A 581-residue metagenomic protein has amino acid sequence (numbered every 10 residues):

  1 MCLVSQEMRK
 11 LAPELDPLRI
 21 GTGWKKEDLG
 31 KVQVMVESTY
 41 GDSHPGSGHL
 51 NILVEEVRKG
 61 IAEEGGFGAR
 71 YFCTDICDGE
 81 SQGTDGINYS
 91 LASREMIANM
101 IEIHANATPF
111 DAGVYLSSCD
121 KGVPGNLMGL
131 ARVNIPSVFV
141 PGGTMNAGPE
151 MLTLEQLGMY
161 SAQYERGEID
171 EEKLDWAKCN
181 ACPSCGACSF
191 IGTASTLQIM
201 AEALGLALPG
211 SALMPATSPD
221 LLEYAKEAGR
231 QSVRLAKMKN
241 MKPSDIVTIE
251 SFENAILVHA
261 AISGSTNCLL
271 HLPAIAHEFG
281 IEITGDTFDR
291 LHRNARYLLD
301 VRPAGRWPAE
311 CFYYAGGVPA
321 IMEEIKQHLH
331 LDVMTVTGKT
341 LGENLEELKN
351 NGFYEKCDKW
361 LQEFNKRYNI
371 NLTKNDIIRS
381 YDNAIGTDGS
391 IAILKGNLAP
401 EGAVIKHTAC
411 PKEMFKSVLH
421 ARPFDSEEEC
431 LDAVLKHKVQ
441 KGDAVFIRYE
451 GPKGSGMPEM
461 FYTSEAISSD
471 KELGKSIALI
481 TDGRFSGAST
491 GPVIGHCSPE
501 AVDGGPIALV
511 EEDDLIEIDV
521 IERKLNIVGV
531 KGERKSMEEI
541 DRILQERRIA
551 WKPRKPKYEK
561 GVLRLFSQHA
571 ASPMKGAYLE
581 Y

Functional and structural regions predicted by a protein language model:
M1-G46, E55-C73, G79, D85-S90 (+5 more regions): Catalytic or ion-coupling anion/metal-binding cores of large enzyme and transporter domains
H49: Glycine-/small-residue-enriched capping loops at alpha/beta junctions
I52: Acidic/charged coordination and interface sites in well-structured regions
S90-N99: Glycine-rich, highly charged phosphate/nucleotide-binding loops
A105-N126, V138-P141: A short, small-residue-rich loop immediately preceding and capping a beta-strand
